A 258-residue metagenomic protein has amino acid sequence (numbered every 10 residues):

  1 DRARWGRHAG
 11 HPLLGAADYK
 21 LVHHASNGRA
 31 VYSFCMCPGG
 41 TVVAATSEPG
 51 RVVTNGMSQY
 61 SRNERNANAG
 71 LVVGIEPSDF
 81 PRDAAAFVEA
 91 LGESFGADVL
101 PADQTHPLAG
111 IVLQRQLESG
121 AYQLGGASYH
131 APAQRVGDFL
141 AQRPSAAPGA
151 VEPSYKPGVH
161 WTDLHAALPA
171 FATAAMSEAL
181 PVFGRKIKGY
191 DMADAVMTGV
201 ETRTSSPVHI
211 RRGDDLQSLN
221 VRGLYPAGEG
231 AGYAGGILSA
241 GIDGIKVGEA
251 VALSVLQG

Functional and structural regions predicted by a protein language model:
D1-G258: Residues forming the flavin
